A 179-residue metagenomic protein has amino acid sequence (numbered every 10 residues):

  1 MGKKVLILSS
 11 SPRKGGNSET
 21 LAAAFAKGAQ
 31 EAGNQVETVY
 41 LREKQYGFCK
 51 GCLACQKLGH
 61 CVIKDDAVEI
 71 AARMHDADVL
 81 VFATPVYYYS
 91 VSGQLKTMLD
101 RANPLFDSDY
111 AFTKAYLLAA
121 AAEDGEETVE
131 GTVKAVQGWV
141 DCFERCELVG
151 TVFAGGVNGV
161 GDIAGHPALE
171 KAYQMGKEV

Functional and structural regions predicted by a protein language model:
M1-A83, Y89-L105, V149, G161-V179: N-terminal beta1-alpha1-beta2 submodule of the flavodoxin-like/Rossmannoid cofactor-binding fold
V39, L118, V152-A154: Hydrophobic residues at beta-strand termini and immediately following loops that shape nucleotide-binding pockets
T84, G155-G156: Residues that line or immediately flank small-molecule/substrate-binding pockets and catalytic motifs
V86-Y88, A122-E123: Short glycine-rich anion-binding loops that position phosphate/pyrophosphate groups of nucleotides and phosphorylated
G93-Q94, F106-G150: Short, glycine-/small-residue-rich phosphate/pyrophosphate-handling segment
A120, G156-D162: A short acidic, helix-capping loop that chelates divalent metal ions and anchors anionic groups
